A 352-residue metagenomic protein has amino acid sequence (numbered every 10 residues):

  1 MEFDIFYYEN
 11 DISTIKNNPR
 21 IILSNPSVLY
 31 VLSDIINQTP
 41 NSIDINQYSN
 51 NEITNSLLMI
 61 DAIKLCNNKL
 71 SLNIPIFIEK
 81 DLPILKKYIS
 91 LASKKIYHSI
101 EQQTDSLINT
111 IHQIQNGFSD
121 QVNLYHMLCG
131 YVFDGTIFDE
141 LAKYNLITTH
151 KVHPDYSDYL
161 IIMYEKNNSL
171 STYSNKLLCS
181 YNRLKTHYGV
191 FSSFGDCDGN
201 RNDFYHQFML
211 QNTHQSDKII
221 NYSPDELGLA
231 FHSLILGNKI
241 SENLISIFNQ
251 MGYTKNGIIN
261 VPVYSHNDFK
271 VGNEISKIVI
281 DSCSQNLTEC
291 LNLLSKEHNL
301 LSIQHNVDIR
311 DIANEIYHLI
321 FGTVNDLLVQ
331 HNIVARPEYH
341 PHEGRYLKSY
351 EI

Functional and structural regions predicted by a protein language model:
M1-D34, N50-K94, D217-S223, G228 (+2 more regions): N-terminal low-complexity, intrinsically disordered segments
E2-S27, C283, H305-N306, I312-E351: Charged, amphipathic alpha-helical stretches
S13-S49, N175-N243: Short amphipathic alpha-helical interface segments
D44-C66, L236-M251: Short amphipathic alpha-helical interaction segments
N68-I74, N256-S265: Minor-groove-contacting beta-hairpin "wing" of winged helix-turn-helix DNA-binding domains
I74-N109, S265-K296: Short, amphipathic alpha-helical interaction segments positioned at domain boundaries
K87-H187: Extended alpha-helical scaffolding regions
L236, I240, S246-Y253, I280-K296 (+1 more regions): Extended, amphipathic alpha-helical scaffolds
